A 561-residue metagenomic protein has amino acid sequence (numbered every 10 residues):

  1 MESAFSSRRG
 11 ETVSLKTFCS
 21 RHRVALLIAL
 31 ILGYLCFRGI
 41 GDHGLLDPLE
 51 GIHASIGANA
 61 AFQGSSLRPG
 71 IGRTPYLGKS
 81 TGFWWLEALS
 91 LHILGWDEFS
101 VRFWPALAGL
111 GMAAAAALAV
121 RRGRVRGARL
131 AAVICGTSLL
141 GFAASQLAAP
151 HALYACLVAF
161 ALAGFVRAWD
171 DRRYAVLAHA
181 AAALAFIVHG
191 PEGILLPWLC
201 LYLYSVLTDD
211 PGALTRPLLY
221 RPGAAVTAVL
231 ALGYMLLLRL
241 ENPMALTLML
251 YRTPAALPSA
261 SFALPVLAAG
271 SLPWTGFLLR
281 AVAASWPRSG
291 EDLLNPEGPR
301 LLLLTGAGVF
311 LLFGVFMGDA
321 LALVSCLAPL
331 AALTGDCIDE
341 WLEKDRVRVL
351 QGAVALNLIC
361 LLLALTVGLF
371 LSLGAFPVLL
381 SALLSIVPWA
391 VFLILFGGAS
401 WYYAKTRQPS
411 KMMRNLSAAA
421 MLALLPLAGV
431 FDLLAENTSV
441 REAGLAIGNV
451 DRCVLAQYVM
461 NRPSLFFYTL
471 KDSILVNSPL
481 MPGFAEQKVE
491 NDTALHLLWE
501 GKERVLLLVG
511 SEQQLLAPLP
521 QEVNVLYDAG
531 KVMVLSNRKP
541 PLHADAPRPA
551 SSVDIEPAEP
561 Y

Functional and structural regions predicted by a protein language model:
R21-E50, T227-L238: Transmembrane signal-anchor helices characteristic of membrane glycosylation enzymes that use polyprenol
G33, L395-F396, N415-P518, N524-K531 (+2 more regions): Short periplasmic/luminal acceptor-recognition loop of GT-C membrane glycosyltransferases, typified by
Y34-F37, I52-P75, G82, L89: Extracytosolic helix-loop segments that constitute the early lumenal/periplasmic catalytic or substrate-binding loops
H53-N59, A180, V188, G193-L323 (+5 more regions): Transmembrane-lumen/periplasm boundary regions of multi-pass, lipid-linked membrane glycan transferases
L77, T81-W85, L94-G111: Loop-to-helix entry region of an early transmembrane alpha helix in multi-pass inner-membrane enzymes
F103-V125: Transmembrane-helix motifs of polytopic, lipid-linked glycan transferases
R121-R126, A161-L177, A185, I338-W341: Membrane-interface transmembrane helices that cradle and orient dolichyl/undecaprenyl
A143-Y154: Short acidic/glycine- and proline-prone juxtamembrane loop motifs at membrane-interface regions of multi-pass membrane
